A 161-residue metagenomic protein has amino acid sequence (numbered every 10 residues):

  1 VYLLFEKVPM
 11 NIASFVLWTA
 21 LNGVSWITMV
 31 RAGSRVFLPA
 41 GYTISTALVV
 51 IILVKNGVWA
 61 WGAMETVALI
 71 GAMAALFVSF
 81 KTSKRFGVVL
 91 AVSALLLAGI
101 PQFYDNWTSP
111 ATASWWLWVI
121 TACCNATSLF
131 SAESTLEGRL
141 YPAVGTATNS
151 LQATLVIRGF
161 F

Functional and structural regions predicted by a protein language model:
V1-F161: Alpha-helical membrane-protein topology signature
